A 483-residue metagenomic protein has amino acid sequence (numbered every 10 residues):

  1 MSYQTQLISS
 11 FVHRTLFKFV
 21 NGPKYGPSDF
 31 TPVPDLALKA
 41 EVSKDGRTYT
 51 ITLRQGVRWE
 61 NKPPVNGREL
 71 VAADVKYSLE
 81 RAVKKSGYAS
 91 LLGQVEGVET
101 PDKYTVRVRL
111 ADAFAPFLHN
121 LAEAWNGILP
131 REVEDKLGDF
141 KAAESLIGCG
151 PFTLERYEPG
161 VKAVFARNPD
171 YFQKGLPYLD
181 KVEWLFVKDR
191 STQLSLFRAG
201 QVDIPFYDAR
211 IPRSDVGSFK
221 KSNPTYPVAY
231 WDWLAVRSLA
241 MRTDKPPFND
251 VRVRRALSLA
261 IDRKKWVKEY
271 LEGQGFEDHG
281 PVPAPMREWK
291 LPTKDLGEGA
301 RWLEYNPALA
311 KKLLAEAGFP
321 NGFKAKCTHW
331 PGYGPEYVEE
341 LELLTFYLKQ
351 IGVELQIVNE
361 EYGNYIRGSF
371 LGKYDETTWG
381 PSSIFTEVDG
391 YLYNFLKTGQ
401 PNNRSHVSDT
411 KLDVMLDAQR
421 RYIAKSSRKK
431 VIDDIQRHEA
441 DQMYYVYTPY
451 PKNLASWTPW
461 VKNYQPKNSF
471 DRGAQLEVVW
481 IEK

Functional and structural regions predicted by a protein language model:
M1-D45, E144-C149: N-terminal lobe/hinge region of extracytoplasmic solute-binding protein
K18-P27, T31, H119-E183, D189-S191 (+2 more regions): Gly/Pro-rich hinge or "lid" segments in bacterial periplasmic/extracellular proteins
D45, T52, G87-E134, R156-E158: Surface-exposed binding/hinge segments that line and control ligand-binding clefts or catalytic entry sites
R81, F140, F165, P169-D215 (+4 more regions): Ligand-site clamp/hinge motif
V98, E155-A166, E183-K245, K264 (+1 more regions): Extracellular/periplasmic solute-recognition and catalytic clefts
Y157, A455-K483: Long beta-strand-rich cores associated with HINT superfamily self-processing modules
R252, V267, R301-E304, Q350 (+4 more regions): Extracytoplasmic/peripheral linker and loop segments enriched in polar/acidic and small residues with frequent Thr/Pro
E277-E316, Y333-E339: Structural transition elements
